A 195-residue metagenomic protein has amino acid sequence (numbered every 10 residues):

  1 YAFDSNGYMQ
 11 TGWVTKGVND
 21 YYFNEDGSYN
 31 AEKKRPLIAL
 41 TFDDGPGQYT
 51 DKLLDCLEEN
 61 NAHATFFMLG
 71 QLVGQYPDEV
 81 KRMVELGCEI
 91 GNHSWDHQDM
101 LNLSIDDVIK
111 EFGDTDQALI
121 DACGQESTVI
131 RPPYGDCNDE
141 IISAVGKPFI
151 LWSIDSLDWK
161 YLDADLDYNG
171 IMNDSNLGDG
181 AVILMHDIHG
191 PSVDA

Functional and structural regions predicted by a protein language model:
Y1-R35: Extracellular adhesion/carbohydrate-binding repeat motifs centered on closely spaced tryptophans
G7, G27, N61, G87 (+2 more regions): Glycine-centered loop/turn motif at secondary-structure junctions
Y29-D114, A118, E126: Active-site beta->alpha N-cap acidic-glycine motif
I38, D179-V182: Residue-level preference for the first positions of well-ordered beta-strands
F42-D44, F67-Q71, S94-W95, R131-G135 (+2 more regions): Active-site-proximal beta-strand/loop segments in catalytic clefts of secreted hydrolases
Q48-Y49, G74-Q75, E140, P191-D194: Residues that form or flank phosphate/diphosphate-binding pockets in enzymes that use nucleotide phosphates
Q98-Q125, D136-D179, S192-D194: Alpha-helical scaffold elements lining the catalytic groove of polysaccharide deacetylases
